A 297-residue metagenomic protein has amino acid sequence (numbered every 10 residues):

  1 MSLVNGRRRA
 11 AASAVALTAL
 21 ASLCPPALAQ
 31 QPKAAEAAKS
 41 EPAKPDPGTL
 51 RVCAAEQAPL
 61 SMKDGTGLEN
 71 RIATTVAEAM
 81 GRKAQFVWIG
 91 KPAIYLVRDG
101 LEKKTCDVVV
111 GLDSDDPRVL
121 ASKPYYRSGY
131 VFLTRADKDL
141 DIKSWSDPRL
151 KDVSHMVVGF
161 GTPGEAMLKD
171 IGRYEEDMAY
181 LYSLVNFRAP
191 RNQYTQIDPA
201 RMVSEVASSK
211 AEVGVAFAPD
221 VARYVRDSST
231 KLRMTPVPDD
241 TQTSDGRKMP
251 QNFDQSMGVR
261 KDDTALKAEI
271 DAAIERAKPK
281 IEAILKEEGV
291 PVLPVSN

Functional and structural regions predicted by a protein language model:
S2-A14: Bacterial N-terminal signal peptides that target proteins for export
S13-S22: Bacterial N-terminal signal peptides
P32, G90, P163-L184, A189 (+1 more regions): Ligand-binding clefts/hinges and TM-proximal coupling segments of bilobed small-molecule sensing domains
K33-R118, Q193-Q196, E287-P291: Extracytoplasmic small-molecule ligand-binding "clamshell" domains of the periplasmic binding protein/Venus flytrap
A54-Q57, R127-D139, N186-R188, R226-I274 (+1 more regions): Periplasmic-binding protein-like
K83-A93, V158, E176-P199: Short beta-strand-to-loop elements that line the ligand-binding cleft of bilobed periplasmic-binding protein-like
Y95, V108-L120, A207-M249: A ligand-binding cleft/hinge motif common to bilobed small-molecule-binding domains
A136-M156, D170-I171, E175-A179: Flexible hinge/capping segments at coil-to-helix
